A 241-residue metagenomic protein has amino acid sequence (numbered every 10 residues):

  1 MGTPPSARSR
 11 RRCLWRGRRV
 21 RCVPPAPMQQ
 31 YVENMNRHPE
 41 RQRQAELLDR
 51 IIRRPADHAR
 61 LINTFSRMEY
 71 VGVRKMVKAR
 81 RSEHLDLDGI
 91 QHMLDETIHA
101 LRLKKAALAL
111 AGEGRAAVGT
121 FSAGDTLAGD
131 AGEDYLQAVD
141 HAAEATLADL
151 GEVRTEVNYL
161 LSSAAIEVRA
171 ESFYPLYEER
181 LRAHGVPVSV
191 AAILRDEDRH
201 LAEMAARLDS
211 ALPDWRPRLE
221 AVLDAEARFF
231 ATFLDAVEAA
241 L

Functional and structural regions predicted by a protein language model:
M1-T3: Methionine residue identity
S6-S9: Serine residues within intrinsically disordered or low-complexity segments
C22-L241: Non-heme di-metal
